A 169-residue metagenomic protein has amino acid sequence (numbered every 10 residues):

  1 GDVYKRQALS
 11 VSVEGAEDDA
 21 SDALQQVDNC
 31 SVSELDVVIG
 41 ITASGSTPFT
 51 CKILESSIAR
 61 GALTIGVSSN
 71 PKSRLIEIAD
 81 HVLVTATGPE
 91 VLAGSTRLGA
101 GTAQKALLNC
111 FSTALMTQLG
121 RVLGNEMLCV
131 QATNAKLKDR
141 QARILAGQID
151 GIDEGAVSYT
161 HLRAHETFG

Functional and structural regions predicted by a protein language model:
G1-A106, L115-L119: Glycine-rich phosphate-binding loops that contact phosphosugars or nucleotide phosphates
G1-Y4, H161-G169: Single conserved hydrophobic/aromatic residue that forms the stacking wall/gate of nucleotide- or nucleobase-binding
I53, F111, T160: Aromatic/hydrophobic pocket-lining residues that form π-stacking "cages" and hydrophobic walls in ligand
L54, A142-R143, S158: Short glycine-/small-residue-rich flexible loop motifs, especially phosphate/cofactor-binding loops
S95-L107, E126-L137: Alpha-helix N-cap/loop-to-helix boundary motif
T113-Q148, E154: Internal, active-site/partner-interface "lid" segment
D153-R163: NTP-binding/hydrolysis catalytic cores, primarily Walker-type P-loop NTPases
